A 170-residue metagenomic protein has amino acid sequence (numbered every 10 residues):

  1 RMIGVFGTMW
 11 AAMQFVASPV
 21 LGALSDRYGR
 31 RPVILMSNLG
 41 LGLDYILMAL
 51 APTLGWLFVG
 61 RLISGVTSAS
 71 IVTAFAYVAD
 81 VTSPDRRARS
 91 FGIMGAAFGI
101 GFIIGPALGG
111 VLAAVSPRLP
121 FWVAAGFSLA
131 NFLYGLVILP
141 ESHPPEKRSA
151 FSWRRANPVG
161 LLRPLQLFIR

Functional and structural regions predicted by a protein language model:
A11-P19, A69, F102-I103: Residue-level signature of mid-helix packing/kink "hotspots" within the transmembrane helices of 12-pass Major
G29, L50-P52, T67: Helix-breaking motifs and short loop linkers at transmembrane-helix boundaries and internal kinks in secondary membrane
P32-L47: Structural signature of the two symmetry-related core transmembrane helices
D44-M48, S64, G135: MFS-fold secondary transporters
L47-G60: Helix-loop junctions at membrane interfaces in 12-TM secondary transporters
G60-G99: Cytoplasmic helix-loop-helix junction between adjacent transmembrane helices in 12-TM secondary transporters
A97-V137: Helix-loop-helix hairpin linking two adjacent transmembrane segments in secondary transporters
S142-R170: Juxtamembrane intracellular "pre-TM" segments in multi-pass secondary transporters
